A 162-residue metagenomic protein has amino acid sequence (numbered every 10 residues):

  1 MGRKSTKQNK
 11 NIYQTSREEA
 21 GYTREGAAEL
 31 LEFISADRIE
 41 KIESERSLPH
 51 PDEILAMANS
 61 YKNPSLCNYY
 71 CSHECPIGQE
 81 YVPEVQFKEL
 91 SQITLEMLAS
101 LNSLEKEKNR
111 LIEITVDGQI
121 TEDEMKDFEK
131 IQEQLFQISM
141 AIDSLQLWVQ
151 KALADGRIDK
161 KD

Functional and structural regions predicted by a protein language model:
M1-E19: A short, Lys/Arg-rich alpha-helix, primarily the initiator
E19-K41: Short alpha-helical DNA-recognition segment
L31, I42-E43, E53, Y61: DNA major-groove recognition helix of helix-turn-helix
D52-Y70: DNA major-groove recognition helix of helix-turn-helix/homeodomain DNA-binding modules
Y70-S100, A152-D162: Short, charged recognition helix plus adjacent turn of helix-turn-helix-like nucleic-acid-binding domains
Q86-E89, K106-D127: Acidic, glycine-anchored loop motifs typical of Ca2+
L95-E105, E129-D143: Generic structural signal for well-ordered, non-transmembrane alpha-helical segments in soluble/cytosolic regions
